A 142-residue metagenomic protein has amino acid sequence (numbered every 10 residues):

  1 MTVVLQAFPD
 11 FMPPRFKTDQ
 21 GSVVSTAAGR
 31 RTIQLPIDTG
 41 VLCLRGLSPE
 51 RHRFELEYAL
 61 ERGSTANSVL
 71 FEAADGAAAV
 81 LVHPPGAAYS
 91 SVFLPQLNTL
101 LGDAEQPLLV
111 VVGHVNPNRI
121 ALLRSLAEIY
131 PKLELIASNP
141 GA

Functional and structural regions predicted by a protein language model:
V3-F11: Non-catalytic regulatory/accessory regions that flank a structured catalytic core
F16-D19: Short, Gly/Pro- and small/polar-rich lid/capping loops
S22-S25, L60-E61: Short linear motifs in intrinsically disordered
S25-A27, L35-T39, Y130-A142: Metallo-beta-lactamase
R31-T99: Conserved beta-strand hairpin/beta-sheet module of binuclear metal-dependent hydrolase folds, prominently
P49, N118, G141: Surface-exposed, flexible loop/turn segments at secondary-structure boundaries
A87-I136: Active-site metal-binding motif and surrounding structural segment of the metallo-beta-lactamase
